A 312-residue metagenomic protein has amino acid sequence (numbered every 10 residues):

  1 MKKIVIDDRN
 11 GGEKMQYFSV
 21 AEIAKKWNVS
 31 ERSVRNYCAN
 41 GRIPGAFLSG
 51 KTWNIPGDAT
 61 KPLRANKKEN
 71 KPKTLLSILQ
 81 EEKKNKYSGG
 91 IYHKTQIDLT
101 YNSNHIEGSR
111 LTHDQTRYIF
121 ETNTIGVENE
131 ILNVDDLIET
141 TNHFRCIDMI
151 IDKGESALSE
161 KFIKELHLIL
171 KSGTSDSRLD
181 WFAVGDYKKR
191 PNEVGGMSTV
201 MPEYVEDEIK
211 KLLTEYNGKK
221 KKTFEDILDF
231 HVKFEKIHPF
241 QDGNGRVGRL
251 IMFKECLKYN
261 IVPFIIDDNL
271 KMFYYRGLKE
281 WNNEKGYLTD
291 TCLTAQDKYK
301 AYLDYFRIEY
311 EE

Functional and structural regions predicted by a protein language model:
M1-W27, E31-I43, T52-E312: FIC/Doc superfamily catalytic core
A46-L48: Beta-hairpin "wing" of winged helix-turn-helix
